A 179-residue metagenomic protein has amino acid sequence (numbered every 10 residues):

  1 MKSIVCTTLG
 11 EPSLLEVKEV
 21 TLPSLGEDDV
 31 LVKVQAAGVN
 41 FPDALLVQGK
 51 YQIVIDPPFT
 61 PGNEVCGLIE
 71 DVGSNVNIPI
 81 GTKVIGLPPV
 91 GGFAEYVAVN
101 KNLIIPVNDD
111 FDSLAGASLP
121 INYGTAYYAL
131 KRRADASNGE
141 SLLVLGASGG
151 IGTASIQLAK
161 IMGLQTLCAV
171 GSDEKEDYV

Functional and structural regions predicted by a protein language model:
M1-K2: Extreme N-terminal starter segment of soluble prokaryotic enzymes
G10, V39, Q52, G91-G92 (+3 more regions): Short alpha-helical
V17-L22, C66-L68, Y96-A98, I104 (+1 more regions): Conserved hydrophobic/aromatic beta-strand scaffold that supports enzyme active sites
T21-V39, K50-G91: Glycine-rich beta-strand-centered segment in the early N-terminal region that forms part of a ligand/cofactor-binding
P42-Q48: Cytochrome P450 core scaffold surrounding the K-helix E-X-X-R motif and the conserved "meander" helix-loop region
L45, K83-G146: NAD(P)H dinucleotide-binding glycine-rich loop of Rossmann-like/cofactor-binding domains, especially the beta1-alpha1
Y123-V179: Mid-domain Rossmann-like dinucleotide-binding core that forms the NAD(H)/NADP(H) cofactor-binding site
